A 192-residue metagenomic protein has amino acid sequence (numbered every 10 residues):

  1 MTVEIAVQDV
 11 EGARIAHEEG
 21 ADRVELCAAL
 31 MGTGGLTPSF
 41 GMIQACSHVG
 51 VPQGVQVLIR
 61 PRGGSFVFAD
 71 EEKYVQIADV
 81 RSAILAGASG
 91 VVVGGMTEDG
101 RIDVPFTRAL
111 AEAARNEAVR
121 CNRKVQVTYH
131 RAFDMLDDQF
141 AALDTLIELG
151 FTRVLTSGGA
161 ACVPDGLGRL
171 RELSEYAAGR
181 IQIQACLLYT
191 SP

Functional and structural regions predicted by a protein language model:
M1-Q8, P61-V75, Y129-D137: Active-site mouth loops of central-metabolism enzymes
T2-E4, R23, G54-Q56, S89-V92 (+3 more regions): Structural preference for beta-strand elements that scaffold enzyme active sites
Q8-I15, K73-S82, D137-D144: Short, acidic/polar
A16, A83, H130, V154: Conserved, mostly hydrophobic/aromatic
M31-V49, E98-A113, L136-A141, A161-S174: Active-site-adjacent beta->alpha loops and helix N-cap segments on the catalytic face of soluble alpha/beta enzymes
V55-I102: Glycine/small-residue-rich loop that forms an oxyanion/phosphate-binding "nest" at active or ligand-binding sites
Y189-P192: Conserved small/polar residues in nucleotide/adenosyl-binding loops
